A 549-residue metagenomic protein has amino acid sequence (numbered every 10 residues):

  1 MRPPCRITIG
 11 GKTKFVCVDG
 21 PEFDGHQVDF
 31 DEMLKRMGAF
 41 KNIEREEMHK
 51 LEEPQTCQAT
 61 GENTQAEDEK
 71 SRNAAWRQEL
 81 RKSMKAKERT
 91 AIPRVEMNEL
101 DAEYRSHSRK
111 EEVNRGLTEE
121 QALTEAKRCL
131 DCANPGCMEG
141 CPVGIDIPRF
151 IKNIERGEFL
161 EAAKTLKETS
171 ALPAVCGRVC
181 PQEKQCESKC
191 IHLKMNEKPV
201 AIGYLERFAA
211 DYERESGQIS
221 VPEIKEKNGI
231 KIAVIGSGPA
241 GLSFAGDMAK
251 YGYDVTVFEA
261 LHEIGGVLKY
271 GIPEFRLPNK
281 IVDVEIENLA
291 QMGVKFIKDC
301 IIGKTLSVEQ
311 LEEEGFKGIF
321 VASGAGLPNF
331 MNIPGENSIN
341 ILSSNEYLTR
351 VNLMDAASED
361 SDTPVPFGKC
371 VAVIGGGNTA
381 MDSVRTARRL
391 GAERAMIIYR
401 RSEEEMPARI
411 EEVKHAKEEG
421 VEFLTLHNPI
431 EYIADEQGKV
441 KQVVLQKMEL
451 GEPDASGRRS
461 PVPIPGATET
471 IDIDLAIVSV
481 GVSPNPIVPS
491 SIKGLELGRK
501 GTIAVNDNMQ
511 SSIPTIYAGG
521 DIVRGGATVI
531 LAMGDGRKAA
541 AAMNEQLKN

Functional and structural regions predicted by a protein language model:
M1-E22, Q55-A59, K127-R149, A171-K194: Local cysteine-cluster metal-coordination motifs and their immediate loop/turn environment, predominantly Fe-S cluster
G25, D31-L34, S106-E125, D146-R178 (+3 more regions): Ferredoxin-type iron-sulfur electron-transfer modules in oxidoreductases and energy-metabolism complexes
E161, E226, K231-I235, D283-I333 (+4 more regions): Feature captures the FAD/FMN-dependent oxidoreductase FAD-binding
A209-E226, V284-K304, P328-L390, L497-S512: Glycine-rich dinucleotide-binding loop and its adjacent helix/turn
I230-T256, A380-R388: N-terminal Rossmann-like FAD-binding beta1-loop-alpha1 element of flavoenzymes
D254-V257, L261-M292, F296, V384-E431: Rossmann-like dinucleotide-binding cores of NAD(P)H-dependent redox enzymes
N337-G368, P453-G526: FAD-site-proximal beta/loop scaffold in flavoenzymes
S383, I522-K548: A conserved FAD-binding loop/helix module that cradles the flavin
